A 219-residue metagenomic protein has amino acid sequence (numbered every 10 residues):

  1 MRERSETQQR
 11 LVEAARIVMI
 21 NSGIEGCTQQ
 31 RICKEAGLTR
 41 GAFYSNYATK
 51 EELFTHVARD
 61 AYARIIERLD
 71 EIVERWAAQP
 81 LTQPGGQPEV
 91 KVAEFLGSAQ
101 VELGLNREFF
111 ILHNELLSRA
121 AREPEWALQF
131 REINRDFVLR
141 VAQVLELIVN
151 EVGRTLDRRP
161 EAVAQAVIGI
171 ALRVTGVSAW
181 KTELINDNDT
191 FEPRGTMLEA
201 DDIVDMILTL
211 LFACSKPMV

Functional and structural regions predicted by a protein language model:
M1-T7: Short, Lys/Arg-enriched anionic-surface-contact patches
R2, A48-E52, H56, A77 (+5 more regions): Residues in soluble alpha-helical coiled-coils and helical-bundle/repeat scaffolds
T7-R10, A14-D60: Helix-turn-helix
R10, A14-S22, R68-R75, L112-L116 (+2 more regions): Solvent-exposed, amphipathic alpha-helical segments
H56, D70-E108, P160-V167: Hydrophobic alpha-helical connector segments
I66, L103-E115, A121-E151: Amphipathic alpha-helical packing segments from all-alpha helical-bundle domains
A127-R131, I148-V219: Hydrophobic/aromatic-rich alpha-helical bundle segments in the mid-to-C-terminal region
